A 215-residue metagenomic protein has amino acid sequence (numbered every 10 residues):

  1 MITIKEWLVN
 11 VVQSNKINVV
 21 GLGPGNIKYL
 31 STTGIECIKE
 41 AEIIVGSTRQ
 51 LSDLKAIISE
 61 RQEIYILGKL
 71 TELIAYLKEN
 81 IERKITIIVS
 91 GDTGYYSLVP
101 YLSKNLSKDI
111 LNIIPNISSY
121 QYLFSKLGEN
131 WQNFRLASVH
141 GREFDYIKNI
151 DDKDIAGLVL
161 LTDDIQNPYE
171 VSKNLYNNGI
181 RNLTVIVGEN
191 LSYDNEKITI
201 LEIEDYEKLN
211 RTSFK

Functional and structural regions predicted by a protein language model:
M1-I114, Q121, G157: Class I S-adenosyl-L-methionine
M1-V19, I85, K153-K215: A contiguous loop/helix-start segment that scaffolds small-molecule binding in enzyme catalytic cores
L51-D53, S118-Y122, E143, N167-P168 (+1 more regions): Short gly/pro/ser/thr-enriched loop/turn and capping motifs at secondary-structure boundaries
I57, F124-S125, I147-N149, V171 (+1 more regions): Short, well-ordered secondary-structure micro-motifs
Q62-I64, G128-Q132, E202-D205: Short, hinge-like loop/turn segments at secondary-structure boundaries
L73-N80, Y146-K153, Y206-N210: Short amphipathic alpha-helix with an adjacent loop that forms part of the alpha/beta core around
L106-I110, E129-N133, N178-L183: A short alpha->loop->secondary-structure connector
S119, L123-A156, D163: Short, glycine-/small-residue-rich phosphate/pyrophosphate-handling segment
